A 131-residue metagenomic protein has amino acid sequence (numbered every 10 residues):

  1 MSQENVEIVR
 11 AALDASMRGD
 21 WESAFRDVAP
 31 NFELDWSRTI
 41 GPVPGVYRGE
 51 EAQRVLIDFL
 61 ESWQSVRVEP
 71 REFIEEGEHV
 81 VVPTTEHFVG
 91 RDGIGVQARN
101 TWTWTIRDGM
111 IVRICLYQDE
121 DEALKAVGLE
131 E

Functional and structural regions predicted by a protein language model:
M1-E4, I8, R54-E131: A beta-strand edge to alpha-helix "cap/lid" segment located at domain peripheries
S2-N31, E130: Short acidic-aromatic low-complexity motifs
L13, G41-P42, V112: Generic anion/oxyanion-binding catalytic loop in active/binding sites
R18, R48, D92: Short glycine-rich loop/turn motifs that provide flexible caps or phosphate-binding loops at active sites
E22-S23, A29-E78: A solvent-exposed, acidic/Ser-Thr-rich amphipathic alpha-helical stretch
